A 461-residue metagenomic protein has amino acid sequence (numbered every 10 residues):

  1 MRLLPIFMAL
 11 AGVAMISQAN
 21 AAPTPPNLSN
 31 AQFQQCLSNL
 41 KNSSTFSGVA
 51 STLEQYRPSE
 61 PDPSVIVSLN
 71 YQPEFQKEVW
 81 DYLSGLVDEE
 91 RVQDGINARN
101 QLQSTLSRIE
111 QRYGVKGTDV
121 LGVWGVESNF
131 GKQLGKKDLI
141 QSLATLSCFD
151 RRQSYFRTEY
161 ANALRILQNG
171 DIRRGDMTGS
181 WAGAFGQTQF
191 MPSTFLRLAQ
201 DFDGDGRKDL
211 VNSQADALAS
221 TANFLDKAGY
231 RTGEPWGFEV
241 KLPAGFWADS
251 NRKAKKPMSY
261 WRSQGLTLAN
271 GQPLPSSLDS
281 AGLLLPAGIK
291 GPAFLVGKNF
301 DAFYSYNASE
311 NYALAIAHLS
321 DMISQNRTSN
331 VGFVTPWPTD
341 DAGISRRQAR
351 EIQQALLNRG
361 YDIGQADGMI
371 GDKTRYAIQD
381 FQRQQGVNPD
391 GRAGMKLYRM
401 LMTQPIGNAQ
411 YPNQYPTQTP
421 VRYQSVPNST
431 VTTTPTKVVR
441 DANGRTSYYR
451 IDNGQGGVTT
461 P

Functional and structural regions predicted by a protein language model:
R2-N20: Gram-negative bacterial Sec-dependent N-terminal signal peptides
A21-L28, W337-A342, A355, A377 (+2 more regions): Compositionally biased, proline/threonine/alanine/serine-rich low-complexity intrinsically disordered stretches
A22-R112: An acidic, Gly/Ser/Thr/Pro-rich helix-cap/linker signature
S38-A50, E54-P61, S107, Q111-G114 (+12 more regions): Sec-exported extracytoplasmic/periplasmic mature domains
V79-D226, W236: Acidic/His-rich structured neighborhood in mature extracellular/periplasmic domains
R174, T178-G186, M191-S305: Flexible, glycine-rich surface segments
G297-A302, Y306-E310, L319-G368, G407-Y415 (+1 more regions): Acidic, Ser/Thr/Pro/Gly-enriched interdomain connector segments
I344-A349, L357-L401: Short acidic, glycine/serine/threonine-rich helix-capping segments at coil-helix boundaries
